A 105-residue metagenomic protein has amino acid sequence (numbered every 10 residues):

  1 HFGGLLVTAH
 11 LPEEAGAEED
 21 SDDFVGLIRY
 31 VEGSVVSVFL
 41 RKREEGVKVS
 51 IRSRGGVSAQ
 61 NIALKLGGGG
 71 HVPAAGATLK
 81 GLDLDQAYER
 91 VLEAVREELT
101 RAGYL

Functional and structural regions predicted by a protein language model:
H1-L66, G70-L105: Hydrophobic helix-and-loop "lid/oligomerization" segment in the mid-to-C-terminal part of catalytic domains
